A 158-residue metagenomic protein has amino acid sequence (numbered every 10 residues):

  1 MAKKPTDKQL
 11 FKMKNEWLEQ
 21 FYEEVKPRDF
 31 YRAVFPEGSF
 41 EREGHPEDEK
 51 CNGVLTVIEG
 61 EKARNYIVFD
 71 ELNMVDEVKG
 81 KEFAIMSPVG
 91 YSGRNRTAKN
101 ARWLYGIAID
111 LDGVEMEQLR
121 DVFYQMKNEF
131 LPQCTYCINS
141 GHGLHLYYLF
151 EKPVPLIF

Functional and structural regions predicted by a protein language model:
M1-G106, M116: DNA replication initiation on ssDNA origins
G93-K99, F123-K127, L131-G141: Catalytic micro-motifs at enzyme active sites that drive phosphoryl/nucleotidyl and oxygen chemistry
I109, Q133-F158: Histidine-centered divalent-metal-coordination microenvironment in nucleic-acid enzymes
D110-Q118: Short, surface-exposed ligand-recognition loops at beta-strand->loop->(often short) alpha-helix junctions that present
E117-E129, F150-F158: Helical (often loop-to-helix) elements that flank the catalytic cores of nucleotide-handling enzymes
